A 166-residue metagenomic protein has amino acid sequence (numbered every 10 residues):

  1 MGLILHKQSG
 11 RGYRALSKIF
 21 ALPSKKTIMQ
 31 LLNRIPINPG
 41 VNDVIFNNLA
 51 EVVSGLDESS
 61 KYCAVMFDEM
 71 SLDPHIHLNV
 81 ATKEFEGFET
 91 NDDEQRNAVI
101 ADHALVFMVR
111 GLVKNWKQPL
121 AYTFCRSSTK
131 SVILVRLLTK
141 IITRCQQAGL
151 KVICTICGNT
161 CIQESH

Functional and structural regions predicted by a protein language model:
M1-Q8: Short, amphipathic alpha-helical "recognition" segments used to contact nucleic acids or chromatin
Q8-N97, I162: Electropositive nucleic-acid engagement tracts
Y62-A64, L105, I153: Generic beta-sheet signal
E89-K151: Electropositive, glycine- and tryptophan-enriched low-complexity nucleic-acid-binding patches
I142, K151-I162: Acidic/histidine-rich, metal-coordinating catalytic segments
